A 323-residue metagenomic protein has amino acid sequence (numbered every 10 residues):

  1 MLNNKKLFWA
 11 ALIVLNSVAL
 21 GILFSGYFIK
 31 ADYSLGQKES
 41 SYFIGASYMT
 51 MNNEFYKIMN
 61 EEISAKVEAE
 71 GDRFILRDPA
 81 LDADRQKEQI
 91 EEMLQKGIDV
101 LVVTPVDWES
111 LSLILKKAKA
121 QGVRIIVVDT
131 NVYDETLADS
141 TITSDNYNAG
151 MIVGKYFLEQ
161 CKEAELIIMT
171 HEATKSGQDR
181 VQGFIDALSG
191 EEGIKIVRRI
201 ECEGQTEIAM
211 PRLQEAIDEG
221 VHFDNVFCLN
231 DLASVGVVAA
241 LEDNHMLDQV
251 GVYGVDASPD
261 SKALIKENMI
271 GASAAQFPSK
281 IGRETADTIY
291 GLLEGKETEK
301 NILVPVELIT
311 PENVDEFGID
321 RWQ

Functional and structural regions predicted by a protein language model:
M1-S41, K116-Q121: Short, low-complexity disordered leader/linker segments with a strong preference for bacterial N-terminal type II
F8-I13, G21-Y33, A187-L188, F277-Q323: Hinge/cleft segment of the Venus flytrap/periplasmic-binding protein
F43-E62, K66, E70, F74-E92 (+4 more regions): Extracytoplasmic "Venus flytrap"
Y48, I63, M151-I194, R198-R199 (+2 more regions): An alpha-beta-alpha
F55-D72, A149-V153, S176-I194, I208 (+3 more regions): Short, solvent-exposed amphipathic alpha-helices that sit in or adjacent to ligand/effector-binding or catalytic
Q86, I142-L166, Q178-D179, I208-M210 (+2 more regions): Hydrophobic alpha-helical segments within soluble ligand-binding/sensing domains
V100, W108-N148, E159, D256-K266 (+2 more regions): Flexible loop/hinge segments that line or gate small-molecule binding clefts
V103-A118, F184, R198, E203-K262: Hydrophobic alpha-helical
